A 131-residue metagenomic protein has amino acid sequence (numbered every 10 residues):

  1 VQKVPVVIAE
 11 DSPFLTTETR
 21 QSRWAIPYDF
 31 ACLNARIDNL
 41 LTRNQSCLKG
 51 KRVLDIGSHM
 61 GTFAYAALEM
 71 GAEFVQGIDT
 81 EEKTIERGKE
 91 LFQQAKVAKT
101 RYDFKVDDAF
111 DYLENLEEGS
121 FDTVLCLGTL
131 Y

Functional and structural regions predicted by a protein language model:
D29-K49: Conserved alpha-helix/loop element of class I SAM-dependent methyltransferases that forms part of the SAM/SAH-binding
K51-H59: Conserved class I S-adenosyl-L-methionine
M60-G71: Conserved SAM-binding loop of SAM-dependent methyltransferases across substrates and taxa, primarily the Class I
E81: Conserved SAM/SAH-binding beta-strand->alpha-helix loop
G88-K89: Conserved SAM-binding loop
A98-D111: Conserved SAM-binding strand-loop segment of SAM-dependent methyltransferases
E114-V124: A short acidic, Gly/Pro-enriched loop at the edge of an enzyme's catalytic core that lines a small-molecule cofactor
T123-Y131: A short SAM/SAH-binding and catalytic strip from SAM-dependent methyltransferases
